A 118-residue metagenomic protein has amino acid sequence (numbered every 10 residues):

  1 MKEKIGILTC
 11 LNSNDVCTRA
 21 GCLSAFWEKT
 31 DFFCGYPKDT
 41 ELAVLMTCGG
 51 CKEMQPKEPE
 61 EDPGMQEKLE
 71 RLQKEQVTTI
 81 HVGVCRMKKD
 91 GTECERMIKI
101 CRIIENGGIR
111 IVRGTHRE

Functional and structural regions predicted by a protein language model:
M1-E70, E93, R110: Conserved mixed alpha/beta catalytic, RNA-binding, or beta-rich assembly cores of soluble enzyme, regulatory
L11-N14, C85-C94, E118: Gly/Ser/Thr-rich loops at beta-strand to alpha-helix junctions that form or flank small-molecule/cofactor-binding
M65, M97, R117: Aromatic/hydrophobic pocket-lining residues that form the small-molecule binding cavity in soluble enzyme cores
G91-E105: Short Gly/Thr/Asp-enriched flexible loops that form oxyanion-binding sites at enzyme active sites
I109-E118: Divalent-metal-activated hydrolytic enzyme cores
